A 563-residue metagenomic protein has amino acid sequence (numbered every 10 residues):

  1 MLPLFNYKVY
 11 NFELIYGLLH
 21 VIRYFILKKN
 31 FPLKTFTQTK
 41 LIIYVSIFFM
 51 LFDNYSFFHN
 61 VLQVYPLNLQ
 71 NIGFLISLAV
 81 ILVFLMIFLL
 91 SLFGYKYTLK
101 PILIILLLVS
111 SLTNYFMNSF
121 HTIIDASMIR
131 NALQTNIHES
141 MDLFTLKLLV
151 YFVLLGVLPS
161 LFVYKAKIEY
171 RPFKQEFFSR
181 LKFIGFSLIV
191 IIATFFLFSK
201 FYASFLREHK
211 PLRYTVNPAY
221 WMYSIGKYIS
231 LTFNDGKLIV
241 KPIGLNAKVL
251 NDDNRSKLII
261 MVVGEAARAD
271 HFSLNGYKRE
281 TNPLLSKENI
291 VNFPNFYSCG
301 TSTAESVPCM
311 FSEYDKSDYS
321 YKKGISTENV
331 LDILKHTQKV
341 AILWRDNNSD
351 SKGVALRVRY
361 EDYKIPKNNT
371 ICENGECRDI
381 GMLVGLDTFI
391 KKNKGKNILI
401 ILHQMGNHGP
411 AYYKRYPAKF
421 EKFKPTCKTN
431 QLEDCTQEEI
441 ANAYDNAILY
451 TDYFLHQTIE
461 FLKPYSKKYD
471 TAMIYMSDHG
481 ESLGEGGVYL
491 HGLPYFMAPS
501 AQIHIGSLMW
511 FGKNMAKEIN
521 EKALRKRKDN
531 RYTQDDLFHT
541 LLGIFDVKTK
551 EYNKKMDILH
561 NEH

Functional and structural regions predicted by a protein language model:
L2-P3, Y7, D452: Short terminal hydrophobic/aromatic SLiMs and anchors at protein ends
I22-I26, F36-L41, D53-Y151, V157-H563: Catalytic domains that recognize anionic headgroups
V45-D53: Canonical alpha-helical transmembrane segments of integral membrane proteins
